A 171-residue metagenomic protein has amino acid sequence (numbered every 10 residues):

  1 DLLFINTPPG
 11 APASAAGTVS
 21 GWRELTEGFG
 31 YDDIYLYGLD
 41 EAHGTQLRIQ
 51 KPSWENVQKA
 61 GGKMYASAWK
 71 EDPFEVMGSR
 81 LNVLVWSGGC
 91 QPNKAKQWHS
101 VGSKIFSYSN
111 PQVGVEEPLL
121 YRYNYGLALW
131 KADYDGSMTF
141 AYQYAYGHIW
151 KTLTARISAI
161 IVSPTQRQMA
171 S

Functional and structural regions predicted by a protein language model:
D1-K151: Catalytic-core regions of glycoside hydrolase
A145-S171: Predominantly late transmembrane helices and immediately cytosolic-facing juxtamembrane segments
